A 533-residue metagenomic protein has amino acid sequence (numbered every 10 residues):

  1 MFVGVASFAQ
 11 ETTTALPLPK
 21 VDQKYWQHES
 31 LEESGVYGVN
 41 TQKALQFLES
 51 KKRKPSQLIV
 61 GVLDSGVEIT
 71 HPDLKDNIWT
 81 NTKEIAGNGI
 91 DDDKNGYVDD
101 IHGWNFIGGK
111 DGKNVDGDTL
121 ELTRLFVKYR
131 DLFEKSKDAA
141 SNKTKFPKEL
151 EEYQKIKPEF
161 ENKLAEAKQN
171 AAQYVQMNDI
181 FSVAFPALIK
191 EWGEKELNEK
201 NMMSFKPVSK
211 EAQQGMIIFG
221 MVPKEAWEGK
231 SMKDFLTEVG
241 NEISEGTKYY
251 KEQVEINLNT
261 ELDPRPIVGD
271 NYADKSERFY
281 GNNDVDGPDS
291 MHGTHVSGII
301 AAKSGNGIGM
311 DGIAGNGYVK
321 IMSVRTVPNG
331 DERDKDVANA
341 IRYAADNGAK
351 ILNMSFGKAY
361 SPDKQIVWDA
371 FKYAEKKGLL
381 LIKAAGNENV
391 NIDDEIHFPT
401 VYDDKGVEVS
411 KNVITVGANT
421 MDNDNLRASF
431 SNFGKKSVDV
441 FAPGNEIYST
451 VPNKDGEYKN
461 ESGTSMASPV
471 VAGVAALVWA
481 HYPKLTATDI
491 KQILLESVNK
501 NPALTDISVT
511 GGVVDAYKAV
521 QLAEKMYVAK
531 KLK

Functional and structural regions predicted by a protein language model:
M1-T12: Bacterial Sec-dependent N-terminal signal peptides
Q10-K43, F47: Primarily auto-inhibitory N-terminal propeptides
L45-K54, P288-S290, D311-A314, D331-N353 (+3 more regions): Mature extracellular/periplasmic domains of secretome proteins
Q46-V60, V67-R333, K405, V409-N412 (+2 more regions): Subtilisin-like serine protease catalytic core
D64, G386, G463: Active-site glycine-centered loops adjacent to acidic/histidine catalytic or metal-binding residues that shape
R265-P266, L379, T400-A480, K484: Extracellular S/T/G-rich loop segment that most often corresponds to the catalytic His/Ser-adjacent loop
A345-M354, Q365, K411-T415, A480-K533: C-terminal subdomain of the subtilisin-like protease fold in secreted/lumenal serine endopeptidases
